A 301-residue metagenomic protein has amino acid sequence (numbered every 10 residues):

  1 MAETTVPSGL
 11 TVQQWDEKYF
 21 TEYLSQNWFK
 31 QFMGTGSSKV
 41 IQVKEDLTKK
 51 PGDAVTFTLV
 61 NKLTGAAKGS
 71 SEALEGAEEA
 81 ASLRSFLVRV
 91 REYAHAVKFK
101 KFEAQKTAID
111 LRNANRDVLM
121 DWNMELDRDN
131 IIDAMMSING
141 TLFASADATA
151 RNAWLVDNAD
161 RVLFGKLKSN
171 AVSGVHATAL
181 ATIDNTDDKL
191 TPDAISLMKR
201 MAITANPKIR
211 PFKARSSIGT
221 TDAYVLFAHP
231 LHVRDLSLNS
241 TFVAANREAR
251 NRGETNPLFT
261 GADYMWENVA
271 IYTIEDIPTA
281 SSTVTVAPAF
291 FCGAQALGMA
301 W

Functional and structural regions predicted by a protein language model:
M1-R89: N-terminal "assembly arms/tails" that initiate or stabilize quaternary assembly in self-assembling proteins
A2-K18, E22, K30-Q31, L155-R215 (+1 more regions): Sequence/fold signature of self-assembling virion shell proteins
F20, L24-S25, F29, M33 (+2 more regions): Hydrophobic/aromatic-lined pockets within catalytic cores
Q42, A81-L83, E92, V97 (+2 more regions): Residue-level signal for pocket-adjacent positions within structured domains
F57, R84-A171, S216-H232: Long, contiguous amphipathic alpha-helices that act as assembly "spine/axial" helices in icosahedral shell and virion
L63-G65, I132-F143, R200-A205: Short regulatory "switch" loops immediately downstream of catalytic or recognition motifs within protein catalytic
G65, Q105, R234-L236: Residue-level signal for secondary-structure boundary sites
